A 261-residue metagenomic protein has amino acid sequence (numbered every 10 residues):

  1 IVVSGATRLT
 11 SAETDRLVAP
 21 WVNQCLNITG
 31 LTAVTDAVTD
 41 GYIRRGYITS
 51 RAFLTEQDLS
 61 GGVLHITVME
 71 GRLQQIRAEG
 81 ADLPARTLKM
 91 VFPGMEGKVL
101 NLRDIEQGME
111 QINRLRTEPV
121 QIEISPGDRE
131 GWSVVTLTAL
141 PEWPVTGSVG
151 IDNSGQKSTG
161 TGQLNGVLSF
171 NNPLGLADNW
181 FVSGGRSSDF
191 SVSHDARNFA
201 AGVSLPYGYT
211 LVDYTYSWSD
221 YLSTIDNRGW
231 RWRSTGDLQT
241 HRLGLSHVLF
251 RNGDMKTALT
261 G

Functional and structural regions predicted by a protein language model:
I1-G155, V167, G185-R197: Periplasmic polypeptide-binding modules associated with outer-membrane biogenesis and secretion
V120, V145-G147, L174-W180, G208-Y214 (+1 more regions): Repeated loop/turn-to-beta-strand initiation elements of outer-membrane beta-barrel proteins
I124, V149-N153, W180-R186, Y214-D220 (+1 more regions): Transmembrane beta-barrel strands of outer-membrane/channel proteins
Q156-G160, F190-D195, R231-D237, R251: Replace "Gram-negative outer membrane beta-barrel proteins" with "bacterial and organellar outer membrane beta-barrel
G162-L168, R197-A201, Q239-L243: Hydrophobic, lipid-facing positions within transmembrane beta-strands of outer-membrane proteins
S169-L174, G202-Y209, L243-G253: Outer-membrane beta-barrel proteins
R186, R197-F199, W218-L222, D237-H241: Transmembrane beta-barrel architecture of outer-membrane proteins
S191-S193, V212, Y221-D226: Outer-membrane beta-barrel proteins
